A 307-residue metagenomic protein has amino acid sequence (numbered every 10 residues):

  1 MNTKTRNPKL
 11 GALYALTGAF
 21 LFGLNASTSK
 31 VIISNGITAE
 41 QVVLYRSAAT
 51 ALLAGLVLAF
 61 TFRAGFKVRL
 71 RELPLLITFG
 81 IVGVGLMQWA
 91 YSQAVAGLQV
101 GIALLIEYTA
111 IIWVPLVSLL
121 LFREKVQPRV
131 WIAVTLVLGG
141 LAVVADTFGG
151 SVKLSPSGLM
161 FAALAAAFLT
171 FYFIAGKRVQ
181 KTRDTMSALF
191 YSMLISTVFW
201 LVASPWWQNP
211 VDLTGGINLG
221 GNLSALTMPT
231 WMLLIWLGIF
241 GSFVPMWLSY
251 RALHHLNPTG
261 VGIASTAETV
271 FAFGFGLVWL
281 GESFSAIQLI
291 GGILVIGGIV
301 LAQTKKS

Functional and structural regions predicted by a protein language model:
M1-Y45, V152-R178, V198-V202: Glycine-/small-residue-enriched transmembrane alpha-helix faces in small-molecule transporters and effluxers
N2-K4, A51-R69, L138-K153, S196-P229 (+3 more regions): Membrane-interface helix-cap regions at the ends of transmembrane helices in multi-pass membrane proteins
N7-G11, G36-L44, V68-P74, D146-F168 (+2 more regions): Juxtamembrane helix-entry segments on the extracytoplasmic side of multipass membrane proteins
F20-I37, V42, A49, Q88-L98 (+7 more regions): Juxtamembrane C-cap of transmembrane helices in multi-pass membrane transport proteins
L21, A26, L58-E107, V143 (+1 more regions): Specific transmembrane alpha-helical segments of multi-pass solute transporters/efflux pumps, especially DMT/EamA
S34-L86, W113, V117, A167-A175 (+2 more regions): Transmembrane alpha-helices of multi-pass small-molecule transport proteins
Q41-L52, Q88-K125, A165, P258-L277: Specific alpha-helical transmembrane segments that line the substrate/conduction pathway and gating interfaces
A54, V117, V126-F148, A166 (+1 more regions): Hydrophobic transmembrane alpha-helices of multi-pass small-molecule transport proteins
